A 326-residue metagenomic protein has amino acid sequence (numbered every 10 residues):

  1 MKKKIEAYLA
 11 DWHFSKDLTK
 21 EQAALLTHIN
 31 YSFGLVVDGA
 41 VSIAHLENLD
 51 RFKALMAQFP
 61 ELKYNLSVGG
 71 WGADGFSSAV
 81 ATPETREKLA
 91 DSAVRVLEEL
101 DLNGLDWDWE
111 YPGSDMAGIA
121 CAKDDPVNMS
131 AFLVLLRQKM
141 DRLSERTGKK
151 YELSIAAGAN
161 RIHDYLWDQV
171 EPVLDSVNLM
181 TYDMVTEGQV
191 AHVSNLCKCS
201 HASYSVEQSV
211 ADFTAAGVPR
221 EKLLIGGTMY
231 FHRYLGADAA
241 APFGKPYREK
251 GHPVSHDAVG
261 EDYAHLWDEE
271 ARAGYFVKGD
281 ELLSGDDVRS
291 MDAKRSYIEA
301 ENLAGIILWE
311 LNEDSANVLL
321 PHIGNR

Functional and structural regions predicted by a protein language model:
M1-L97: Glycan-recognition patch characteristic of GH18 chitinases/ENGases and related GlcNAc/peptidoglycan-binding proteins
K2-I5, L25-T27, P60-Y64, D101-N103 (+4 more regions): Short, well-ordered coil/turn segments that N-cap beta-strands
E6, D38-E47, D91, D108 (+1 more regions): Substrate-binding surface in catalytic domains of secreted glycosidases
T19-Y31, T85-W109, L166-M184: Structural recognition of alpha->loop->beta junctions
I29, L66, W107, L136 (+4 more regions): Conserved, mostly hydrophobic/aromatic
E61-L62, A120-M129, R142-L143, K149-Y151 (+2 more regions): Short acidic, glycine/proline-enriched helix-loop-strand junctions
V68, K222-Y297, N325-R326: Glycan-binding loop/region signatures in secreted carbohydrate-active enzymes
D287-R326: Acidic/aromatic/glycine-rich contiguous surface patches that form carbohydrate-binding/processing clefts and analogous
